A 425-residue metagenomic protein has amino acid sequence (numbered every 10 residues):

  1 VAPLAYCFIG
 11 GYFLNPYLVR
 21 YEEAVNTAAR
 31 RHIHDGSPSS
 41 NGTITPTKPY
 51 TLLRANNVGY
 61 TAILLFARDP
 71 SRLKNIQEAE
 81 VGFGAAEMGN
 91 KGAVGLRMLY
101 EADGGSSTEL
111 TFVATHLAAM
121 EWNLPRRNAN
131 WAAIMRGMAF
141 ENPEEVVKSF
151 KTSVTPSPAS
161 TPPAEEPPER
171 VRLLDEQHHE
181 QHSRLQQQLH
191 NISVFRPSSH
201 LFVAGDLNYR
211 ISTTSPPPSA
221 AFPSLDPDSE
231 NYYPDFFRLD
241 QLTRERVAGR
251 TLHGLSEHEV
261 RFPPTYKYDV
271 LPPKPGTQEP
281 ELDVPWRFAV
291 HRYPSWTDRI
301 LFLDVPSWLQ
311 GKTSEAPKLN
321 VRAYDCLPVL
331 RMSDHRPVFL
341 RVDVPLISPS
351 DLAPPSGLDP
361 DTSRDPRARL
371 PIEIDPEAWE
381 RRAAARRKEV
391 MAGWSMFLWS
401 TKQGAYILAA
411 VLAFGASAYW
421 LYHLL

Functional and structural regions predicted by a protein language model:
V1-P125: Structured beta-strand-rich core segments of catalytic domains in phosphoester-bond hydrolases
Y12, P16, R20, A24 (+4 more regions): Catalytic lobes of large eukaryotic enzymes
M391-L425: C-terminal single-pass membrane-anchor helix
